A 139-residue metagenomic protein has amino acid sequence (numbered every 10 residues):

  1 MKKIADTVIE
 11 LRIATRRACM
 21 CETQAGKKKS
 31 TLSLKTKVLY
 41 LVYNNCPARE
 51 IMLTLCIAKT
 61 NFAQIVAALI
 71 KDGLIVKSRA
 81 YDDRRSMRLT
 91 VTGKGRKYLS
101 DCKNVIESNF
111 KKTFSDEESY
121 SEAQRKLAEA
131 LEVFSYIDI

Functional and structural regions predicted by a protein language model:
M1-S30, F134: N-terminal leader segment of winged-helix/HTH proteins
D6, E10, N104-I139: Terminal interaction helix/tail motif
I13, K37-Y40, A67, S100 (+2 more regions): Generic structural signal for well-ordered, non-membrane alpha-helices
T15, C19, C46, L99 (+1 more regions): A structural signal for well-ordered alpha-helices, especially hydrophobic packing surfaces of coiled-coils
M20-N61: N-terminal helix-turn-helix DNA-binding core of bacterial DNA-binding proteins
A68-E122: Charged, amphipathic alpha-helical coiled-coil/dimerization segments
